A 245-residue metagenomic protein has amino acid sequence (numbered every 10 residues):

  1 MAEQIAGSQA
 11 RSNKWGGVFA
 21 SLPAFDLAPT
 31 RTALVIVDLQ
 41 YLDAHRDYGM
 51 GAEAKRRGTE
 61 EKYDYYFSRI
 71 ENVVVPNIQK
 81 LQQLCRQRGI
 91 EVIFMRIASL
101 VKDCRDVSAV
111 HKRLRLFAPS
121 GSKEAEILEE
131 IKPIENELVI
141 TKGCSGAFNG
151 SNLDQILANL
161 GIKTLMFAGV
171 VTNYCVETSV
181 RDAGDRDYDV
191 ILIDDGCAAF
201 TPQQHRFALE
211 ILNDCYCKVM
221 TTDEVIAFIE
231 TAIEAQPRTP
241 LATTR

Functional and structural regions predicted by a protein language model:
M1-A33, D47-A54, K80-R88, S99-L100 (+1 more regions): Active-site-adjacent betaalpha module
V35-V37: Short hydrophobic beta-strand that contains or immediately precedes a catalytic carboxylate
Q40-D47: Short acidic, Gly/Ser-rich segments with clustered Asp/Glu that frequently serve as metal-coordination loops in enzyme
D43, D64-I70, L165-M166: Surface-exposed cleft-lining segments at the edges of enzyme active sites
A44, V101-C104: Short catalytic/ligand-binding loop motif for oxyanion handling, primarily in non-cytosolic enzymes, centered on
D47-F67: A solvent-exposed, charged loop/short amphipathic helix patch at secondary-structure junctions
V74-N77: Conserved alpha-helical elements of sugar-nucleotide-dependent glycosyltransferases
I93-M95: A structural signal for short, well-ordered beta-strand segments and their strand-loop junctions that often border
